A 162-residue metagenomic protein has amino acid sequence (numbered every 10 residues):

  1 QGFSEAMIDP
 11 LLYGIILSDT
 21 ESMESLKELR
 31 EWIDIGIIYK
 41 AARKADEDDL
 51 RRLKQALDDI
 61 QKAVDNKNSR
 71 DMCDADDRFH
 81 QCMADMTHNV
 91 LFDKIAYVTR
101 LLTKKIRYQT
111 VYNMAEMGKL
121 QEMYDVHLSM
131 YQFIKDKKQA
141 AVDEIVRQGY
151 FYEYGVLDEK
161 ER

Functional and structural regions predicted by a protein language model:
Q1-W32, R162: Short linear motifs at protein or domain termini
E5, L26, D34, L50 (+3 more regions): A general structural signal for well-ordered alpha-helical segments in protein cores
E5, T20, E31, R51-K54 (+1 more regions): Amphipathic alpha-helical repeat elements characteristic of tetratricopeptide repeat
D19-K27, E47-L50, S69, N89 (+4 more regions): Amphipathic, non-membrane alpha-helical segments in soluble helical-bundle scaffolds
K54-N66, D74-H80, D93, R100-R162: C-terminal all-alpha effector/ligand-binding and dimerization domain of prokaryotic HTH-type transcriptional repressors
M83: Short basic (Lys/Arg) and small-residue
